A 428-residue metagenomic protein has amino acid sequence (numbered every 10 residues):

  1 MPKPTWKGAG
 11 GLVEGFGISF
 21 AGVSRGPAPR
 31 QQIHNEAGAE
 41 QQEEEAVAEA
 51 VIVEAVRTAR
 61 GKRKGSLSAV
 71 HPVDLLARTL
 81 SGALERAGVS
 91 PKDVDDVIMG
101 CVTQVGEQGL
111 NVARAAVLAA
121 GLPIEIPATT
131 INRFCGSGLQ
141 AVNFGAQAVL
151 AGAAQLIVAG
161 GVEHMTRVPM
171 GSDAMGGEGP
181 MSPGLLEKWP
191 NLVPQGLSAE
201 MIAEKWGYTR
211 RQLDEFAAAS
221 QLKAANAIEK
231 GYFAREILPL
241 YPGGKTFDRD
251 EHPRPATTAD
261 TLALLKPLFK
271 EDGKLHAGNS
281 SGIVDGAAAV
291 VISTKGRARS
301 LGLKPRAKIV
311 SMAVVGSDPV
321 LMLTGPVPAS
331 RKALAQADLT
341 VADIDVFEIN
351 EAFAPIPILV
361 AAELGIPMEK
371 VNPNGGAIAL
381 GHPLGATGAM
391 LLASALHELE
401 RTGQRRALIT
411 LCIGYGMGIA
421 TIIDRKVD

Functional and structural regions predicted by a protein language model:
E43-V73, D260-T324, P328, A393-S394 (+3 more regions): Condensing-enzyme catalytic core mediating Claisen C-C bond formation in acyl metabolism
E44-A120, P127, C135, M201-R210 (+4 more regions): Conserved active-site "lid/cap" helical segment
V56-T58, A69-V73, A77-R78, Q212-S300 (+2 more regions): N-terminal extracellular/periplasmic Venus flytrap/periplasmic-binding protein-like
C101-A154, P190-L197, A256-G282, E363-M390 (+2 more regions): Conserved catalytic cysteine-centered active-site region of acyl-thioester-dependent Claisen-condensing enzymes
I131-E163, A203-Y232, A289-G296, A361 (+2 more regions): Active-site-proximal alpha-helical scaffold in enzymes
L150, Q155-K205: Flexible glycine-/small-residue-enriched beta->alpha junction loops that bind anionic phosphate/pyrophosphate groups
S198-E200, F233-L238, G243, V310-A379: Active-site pocket-lining segment
